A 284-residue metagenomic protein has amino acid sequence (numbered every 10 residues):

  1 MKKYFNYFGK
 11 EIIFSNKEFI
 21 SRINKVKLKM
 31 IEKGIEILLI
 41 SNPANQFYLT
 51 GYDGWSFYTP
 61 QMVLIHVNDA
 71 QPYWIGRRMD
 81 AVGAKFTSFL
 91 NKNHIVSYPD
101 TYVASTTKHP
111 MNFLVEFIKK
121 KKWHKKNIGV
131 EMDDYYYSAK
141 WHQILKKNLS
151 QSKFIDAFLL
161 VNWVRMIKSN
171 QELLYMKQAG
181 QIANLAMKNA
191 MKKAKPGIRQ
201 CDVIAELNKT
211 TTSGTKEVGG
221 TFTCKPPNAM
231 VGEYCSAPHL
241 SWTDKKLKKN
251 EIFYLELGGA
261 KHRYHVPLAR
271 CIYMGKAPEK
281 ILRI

Functional and structural regions predicted by a protein language model:
M1-I284: Active-site neighborhoods and metal-handling regions in enzymes and metal-associated proteins
